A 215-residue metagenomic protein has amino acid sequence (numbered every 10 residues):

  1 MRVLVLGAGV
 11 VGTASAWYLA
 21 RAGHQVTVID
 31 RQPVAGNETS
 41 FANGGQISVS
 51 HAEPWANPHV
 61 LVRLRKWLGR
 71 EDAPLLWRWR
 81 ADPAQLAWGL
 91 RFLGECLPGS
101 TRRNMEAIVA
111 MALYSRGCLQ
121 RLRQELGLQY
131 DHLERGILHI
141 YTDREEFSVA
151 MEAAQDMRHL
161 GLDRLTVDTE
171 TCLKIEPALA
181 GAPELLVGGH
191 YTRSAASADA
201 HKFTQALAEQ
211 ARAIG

Functional and structural regions predicted by a protein language model:
M1-V11, A35-V49: Accessory recognition modules or surfaces
R2-V28: N-terminal Rossmann-like FAD-binding beta1-loop-alpha1 element of flavoenzymes
L6, D30-R31, N43, E134 (+1 more regions): A secondary-structure boundary/capping signal
L19, F41-G44, L61-V62, A153-Q155 (+2 more regions): Short, glycine/charged-enriched secondary-structure capping and boundary segments
R21-F41: Glycine-rich FAD pyrophosphate-binding loop
A42-A110, Y130: Glycine-rich active-site loop/strand segments that organize a redox cofactor
L86-Q210: Rossmann-like flavin
A211-G215: A conserved beta-strand/loop element that lines the FAD pocket in flavoprotein oxidoreductases
